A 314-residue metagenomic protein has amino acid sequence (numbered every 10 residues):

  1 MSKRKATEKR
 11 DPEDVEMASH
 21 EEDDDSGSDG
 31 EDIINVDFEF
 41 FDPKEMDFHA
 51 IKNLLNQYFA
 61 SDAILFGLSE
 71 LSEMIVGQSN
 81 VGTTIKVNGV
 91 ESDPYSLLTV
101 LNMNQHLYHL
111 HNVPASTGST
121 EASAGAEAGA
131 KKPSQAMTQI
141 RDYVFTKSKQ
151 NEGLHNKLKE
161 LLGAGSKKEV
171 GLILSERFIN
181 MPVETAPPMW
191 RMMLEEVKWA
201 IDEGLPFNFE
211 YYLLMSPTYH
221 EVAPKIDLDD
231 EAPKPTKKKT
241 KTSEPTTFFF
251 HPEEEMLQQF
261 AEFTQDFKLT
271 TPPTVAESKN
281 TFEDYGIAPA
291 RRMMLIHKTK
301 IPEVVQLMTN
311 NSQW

Functional and structural regions predicted by a protein language model:
S2-W314: Intrinsically disordered, low-complexity, positively biased terminal segments
